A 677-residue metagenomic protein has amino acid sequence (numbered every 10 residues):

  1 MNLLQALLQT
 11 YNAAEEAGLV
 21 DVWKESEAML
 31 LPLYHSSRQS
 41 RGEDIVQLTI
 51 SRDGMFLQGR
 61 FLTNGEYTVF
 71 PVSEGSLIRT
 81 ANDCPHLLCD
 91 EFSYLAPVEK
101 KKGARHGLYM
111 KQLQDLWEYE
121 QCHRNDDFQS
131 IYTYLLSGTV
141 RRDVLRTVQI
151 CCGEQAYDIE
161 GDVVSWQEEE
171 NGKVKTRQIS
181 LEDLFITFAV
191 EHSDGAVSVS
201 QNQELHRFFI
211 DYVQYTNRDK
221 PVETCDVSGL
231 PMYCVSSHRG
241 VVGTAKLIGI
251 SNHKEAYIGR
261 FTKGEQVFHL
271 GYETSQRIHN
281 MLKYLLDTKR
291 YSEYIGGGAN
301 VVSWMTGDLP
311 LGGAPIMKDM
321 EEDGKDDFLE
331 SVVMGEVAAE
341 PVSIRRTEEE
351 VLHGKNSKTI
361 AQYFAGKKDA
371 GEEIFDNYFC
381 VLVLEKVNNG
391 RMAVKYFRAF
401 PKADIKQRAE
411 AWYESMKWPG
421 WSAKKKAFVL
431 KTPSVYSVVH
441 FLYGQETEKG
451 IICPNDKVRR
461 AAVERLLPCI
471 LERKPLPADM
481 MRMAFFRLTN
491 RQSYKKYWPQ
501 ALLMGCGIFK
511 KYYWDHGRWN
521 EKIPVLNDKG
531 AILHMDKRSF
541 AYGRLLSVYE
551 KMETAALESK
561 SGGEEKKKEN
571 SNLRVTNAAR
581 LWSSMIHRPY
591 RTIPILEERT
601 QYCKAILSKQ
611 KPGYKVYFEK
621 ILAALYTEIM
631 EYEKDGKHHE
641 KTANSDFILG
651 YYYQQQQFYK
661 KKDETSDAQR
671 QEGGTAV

Functional and structural regions predicted by a protein language model:
M1-I210, M232-V677: Extended alpha-helical scaffolding segments
V222: Residues immediately within or flanking Cys/His clusters that coordinate Zn2+ in small zinc-binding modules
C225-S228: Short cysteine-rich clusters marking metal-coordination/redox-active sites
